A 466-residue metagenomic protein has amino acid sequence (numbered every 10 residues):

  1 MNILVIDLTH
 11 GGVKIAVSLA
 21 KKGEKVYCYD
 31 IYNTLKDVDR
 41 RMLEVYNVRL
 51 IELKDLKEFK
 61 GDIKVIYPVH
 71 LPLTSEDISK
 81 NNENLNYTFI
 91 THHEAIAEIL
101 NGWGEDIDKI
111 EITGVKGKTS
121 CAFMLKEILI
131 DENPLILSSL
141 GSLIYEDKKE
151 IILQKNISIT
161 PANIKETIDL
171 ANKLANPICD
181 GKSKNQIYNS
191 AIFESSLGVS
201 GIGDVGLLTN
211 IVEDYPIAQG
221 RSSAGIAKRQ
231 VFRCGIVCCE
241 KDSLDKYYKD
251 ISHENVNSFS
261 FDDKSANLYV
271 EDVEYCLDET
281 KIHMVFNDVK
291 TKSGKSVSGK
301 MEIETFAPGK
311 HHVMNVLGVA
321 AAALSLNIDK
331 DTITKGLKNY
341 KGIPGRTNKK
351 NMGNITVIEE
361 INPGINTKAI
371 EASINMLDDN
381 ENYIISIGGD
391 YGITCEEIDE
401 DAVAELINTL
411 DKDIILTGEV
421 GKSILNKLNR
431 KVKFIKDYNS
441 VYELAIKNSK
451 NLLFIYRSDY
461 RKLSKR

Functional and structural regions predicted by a protein language model:
M1-E111, D278, N439-A445, S464: Short, basic phosphate-binding NTP loop
M1-L35, E44-V45, V65, I130-D131 (+5 more regions): ATP-dependent carboxylate-amine ligase
V5-L8, K21, C28, R221-S222 (+1 more regions): Adenine nucleotide phosphate-binding catalytic loops in nucleotide-utilizing enzymes
E24, D39-E52, N82-I90, K149-K155 (+4 more regions): Active-site regions of enzymes building and remodeling cell-envelope glycoconjugates
N33-R40, E58, L71-S79, I144 (+4 more regions): Short, charged/polar "capping" segments at the starts of alpha-helices and the immediately preceding loops
A97-G141, K148: Walker A (P-loop) phosphate-binding motif
P134-D169: Conserved substrate/cofactor phosphate-moiety recognition/catalytic segment in nucleotide-dependent phosphotransferases
K155-I251: Flexible active-site lid/hinge loop adjacent to a nucleotide/diphosphate and Mg2+-phosphate binding pocket
